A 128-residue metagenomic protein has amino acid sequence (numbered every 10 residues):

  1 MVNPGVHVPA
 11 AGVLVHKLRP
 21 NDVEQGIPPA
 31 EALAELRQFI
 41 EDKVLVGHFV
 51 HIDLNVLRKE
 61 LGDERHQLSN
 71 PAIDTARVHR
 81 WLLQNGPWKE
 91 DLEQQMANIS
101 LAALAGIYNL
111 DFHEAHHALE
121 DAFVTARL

Functional and structural regions predicted by a protein language model:
M1-N70, Q84, D91-L110, H116: Conserved non-catalytic scaffold segment of RNase H-like nuclease domains
D53, D74, D121: Acidic active-site catalytic centers that drive phospho-/nucleotidyl reactions and related ester hydrolyses
A76-R80: Short gly/pro/ser/thr-enriched loop/turn and capping motifs at secondary-structure boundaries
H117-L128: Acidic, divalent-metal-coordinating active-site segment for phosphoryl/phosphodiester hydrolysis, typified by short
